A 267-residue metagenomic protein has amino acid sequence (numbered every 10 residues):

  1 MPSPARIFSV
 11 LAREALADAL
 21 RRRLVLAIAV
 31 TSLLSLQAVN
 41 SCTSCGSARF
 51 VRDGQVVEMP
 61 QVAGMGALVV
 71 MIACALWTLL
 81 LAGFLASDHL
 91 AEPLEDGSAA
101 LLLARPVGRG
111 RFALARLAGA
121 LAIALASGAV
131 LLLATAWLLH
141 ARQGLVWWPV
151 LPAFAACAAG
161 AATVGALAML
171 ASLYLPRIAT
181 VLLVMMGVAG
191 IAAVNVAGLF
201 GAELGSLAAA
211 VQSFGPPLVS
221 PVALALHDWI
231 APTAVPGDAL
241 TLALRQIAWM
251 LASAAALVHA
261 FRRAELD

Functional and structural regions predicted by a protein language model:
M1-S32: Aromatic- and glycine-rich beta-strand/loop motifs that create alpha-glucan
A5, C42-M65, L183-R263, D267: Terminal transmembrane helical anchor/hairpin motif
L24-L33, P176-N195: Pore- or pathway-lining transmembrane helices of multi-pass membrane proteins that form conduits for solutes/ions
L33-H89, A113-V184, V235-A239, L244: Secretory targeting signals
G97-L102: Short cytoplasmic-facing helical segments at TM-TM junctions of multi-pass membrane proteins
